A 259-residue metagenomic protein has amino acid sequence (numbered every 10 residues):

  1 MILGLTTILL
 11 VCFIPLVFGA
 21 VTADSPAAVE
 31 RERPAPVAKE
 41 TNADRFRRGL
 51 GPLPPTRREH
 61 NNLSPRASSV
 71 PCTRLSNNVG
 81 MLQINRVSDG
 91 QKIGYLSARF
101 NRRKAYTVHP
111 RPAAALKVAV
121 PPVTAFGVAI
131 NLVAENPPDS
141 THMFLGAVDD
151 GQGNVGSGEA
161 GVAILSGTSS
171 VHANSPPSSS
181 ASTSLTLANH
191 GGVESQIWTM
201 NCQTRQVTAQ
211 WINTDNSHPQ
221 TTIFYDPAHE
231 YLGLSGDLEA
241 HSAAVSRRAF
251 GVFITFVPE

Functional and structural regions predicted by a protein language model:
I2, V11-A28: N-terminal signal peptide
I2-L3, G51: Long amphipathic N-terminal alpha/beta scaffold segment
F13, F18, F46, F100 (+6 more regions): Phenylalanine-focused residue identity feature
D24-L96, G158, A163-E259: Extracellular glycan/ECM-engagement signal in secreted proteins
L75-S170: N-terminal "domain-start" segment
